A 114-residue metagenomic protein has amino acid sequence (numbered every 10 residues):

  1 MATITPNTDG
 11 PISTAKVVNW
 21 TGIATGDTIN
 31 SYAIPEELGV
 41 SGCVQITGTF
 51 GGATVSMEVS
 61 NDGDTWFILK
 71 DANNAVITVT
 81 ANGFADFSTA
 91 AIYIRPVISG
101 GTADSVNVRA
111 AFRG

Functional and structural regions predicted by a protein language model:
A2-V17, I23-G26, P35-E37, T47 (+1 more regions): C-terminal interaction-tip segments
T14-N19, G63-A72: Surface-exposed loop/edge segments in extracytoplasmic proteins
N30-G39, K70-G114: Beta-sandwich interaction modules
S41-C43, G52-S56, S105-N107: Exposed beta-strand and adjacent loop surfaces of beta-rich binding modules that mediate intermolecular recognition
T49-G52, A90-I92: Short glycine/proline-enriched coil/turn segments at helix->beta-strand junctions
F50-G51, D62-D64, G101-A103: Acidic glycine-/aspartate-rich tracts in secreted/extracellular proteins
E58-S60: Conserved Ser/Thr-centered positions that define the repeating blades of beta-propeller domains
